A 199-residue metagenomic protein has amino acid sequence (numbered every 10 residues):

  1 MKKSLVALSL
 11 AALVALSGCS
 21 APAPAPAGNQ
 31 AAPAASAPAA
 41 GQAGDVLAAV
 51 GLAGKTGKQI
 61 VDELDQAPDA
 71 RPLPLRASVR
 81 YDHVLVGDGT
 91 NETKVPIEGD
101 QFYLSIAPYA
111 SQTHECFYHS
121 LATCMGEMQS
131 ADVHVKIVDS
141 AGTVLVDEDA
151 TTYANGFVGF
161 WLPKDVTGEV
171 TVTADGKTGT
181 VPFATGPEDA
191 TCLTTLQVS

Functional and structural regions predicted by a protein language model:
A15-G18: C-terminal motif of bacterial Sec signal peptides marking the signal peptidase cleavage site
A21-A53: N-terminal low-complexity, Pro/Thr-rich disordered segments that flank secretion/membrane-targeting signals
A43-D100: N-terminal secretory signal peptides
V95, F102-Y109, E188-S199: Extracellular beta-sheet/turn segments enriched in Thr/Pro/Gly and aliphatic residues
P96-L145: Mid-length scaffold segments of soluble, non-membrane domains
T152-F160: Glycine-centered loop-to-beta-strand initiation motif
G159-T167: Short Pro-Gly-centered beta-turn/loop motif in secreted/extracellular proteins
V166-A174: A short, solvent-exposed beta-strand micro-motif common in secreted/extracellular proteins
